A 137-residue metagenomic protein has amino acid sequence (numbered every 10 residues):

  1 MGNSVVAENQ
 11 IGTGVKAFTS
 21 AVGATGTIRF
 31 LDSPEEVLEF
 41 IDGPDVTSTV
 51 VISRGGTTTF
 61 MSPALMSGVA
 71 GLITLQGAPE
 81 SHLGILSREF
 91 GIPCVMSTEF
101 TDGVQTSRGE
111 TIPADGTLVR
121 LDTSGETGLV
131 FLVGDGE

Functional and structural regions predicted by a protein language model:
M1-S4: N-terminal intrinsically disordered, low-complexity, charge/repeat-rich segments that act as generic
N9-I11, T19-V37, D45-T49, R54-G71 (+1 more regions): Acidic, glycine-rich flexible loop/linker segments
G14: Flavin (FAD/FMN)-binding glycine-rich loop and adjacent Rossmann-like elements that form
